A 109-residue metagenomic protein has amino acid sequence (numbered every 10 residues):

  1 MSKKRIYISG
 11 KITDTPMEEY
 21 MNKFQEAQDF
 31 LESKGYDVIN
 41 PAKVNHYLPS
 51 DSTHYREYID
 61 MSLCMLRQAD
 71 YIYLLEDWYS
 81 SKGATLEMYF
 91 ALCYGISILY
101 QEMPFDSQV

Functional and structural regions predicted by a protein language model:
M1-V109: Conserved catalytic or regulatory cores that recognize and/or transform ribose-phosphate-containing ligands
